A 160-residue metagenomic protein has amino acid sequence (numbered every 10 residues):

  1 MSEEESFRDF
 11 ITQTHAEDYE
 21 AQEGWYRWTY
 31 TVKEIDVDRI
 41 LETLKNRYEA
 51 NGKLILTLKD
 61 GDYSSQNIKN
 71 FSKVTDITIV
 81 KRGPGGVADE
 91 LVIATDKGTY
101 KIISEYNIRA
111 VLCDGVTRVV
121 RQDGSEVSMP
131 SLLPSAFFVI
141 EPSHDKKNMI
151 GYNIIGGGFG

Functional and structural regions predicted by a protein language model:
M1-G160: Conserved, single-site charged/polar hotspot
